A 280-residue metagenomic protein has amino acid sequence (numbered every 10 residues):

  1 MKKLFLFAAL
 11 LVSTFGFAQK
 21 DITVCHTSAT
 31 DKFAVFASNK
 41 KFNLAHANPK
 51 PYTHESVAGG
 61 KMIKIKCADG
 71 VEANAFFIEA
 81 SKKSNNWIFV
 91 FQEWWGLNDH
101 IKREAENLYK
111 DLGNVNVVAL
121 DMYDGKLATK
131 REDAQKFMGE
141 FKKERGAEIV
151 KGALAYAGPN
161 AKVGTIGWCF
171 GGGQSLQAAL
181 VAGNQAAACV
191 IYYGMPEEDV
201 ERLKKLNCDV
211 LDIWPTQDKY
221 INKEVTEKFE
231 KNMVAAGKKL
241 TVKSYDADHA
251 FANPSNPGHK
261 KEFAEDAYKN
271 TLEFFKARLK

Functional and structural regions predicted by a protein language model:
D21-A45, P49-S56, K61-A157: Serine-hydrolase catalytic machinery in alpha/beta-hydrolase-like enzymes
E104, N222-N232: Short alpha-helix in the alpha/beta-hydrolase fold that links the catalytic acid
L154-W168: Alpha/beta-hydrolase fold nucleophile elbow
G167-G171, S175: Gly/Ala-rich beta-loop-alpha elbow adjacent to hydrolase catalytic centers
N184-M195: A conserved short beta-strand
L206, D212-W214: Short beta-strand/loop motif that positions the catalytic acidic residue of the alpha/beta-hydrolase fold
Q217-I221: Acidic catalytic loop of the alpha/beta-hydrolase fold
V234-K280: C-terminal catalytic histidine-bearing segment of alpha/beta-hydrolase fold enzymes
